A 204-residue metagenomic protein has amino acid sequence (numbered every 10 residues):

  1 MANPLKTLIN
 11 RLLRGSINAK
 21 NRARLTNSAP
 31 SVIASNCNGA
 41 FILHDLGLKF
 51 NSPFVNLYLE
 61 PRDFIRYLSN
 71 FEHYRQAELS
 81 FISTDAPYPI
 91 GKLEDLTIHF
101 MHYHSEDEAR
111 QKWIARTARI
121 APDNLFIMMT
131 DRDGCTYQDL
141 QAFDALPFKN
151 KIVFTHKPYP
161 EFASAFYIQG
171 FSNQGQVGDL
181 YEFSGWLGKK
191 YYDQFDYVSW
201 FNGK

Functional and structural regions predicted by a protein language model:
M1-N27: Membrane-proximal basic amphipathic "stem/tether" segments
S28-V32, P122-M128, F148-T155: Hydrophobic beta-strand segments of well-ordered beta-sheets in folded domains
I33-S83: Adenosine ribonucleotide-centric catalytic and binding domains
A34-N36, H102-H104, F126-D133, T155-K157: Structural motif
I98-R119: A short, well-structured beta->alpha microelement
A115-R116, Y137-F143: A short acidic, amphipathic alpha-helical/loop segment
I120, Q141-F148: Short, conserved loop/helix-junction motifs that constitute active-site signature segments in enzyme catalytic cores
H156-K204: Polybasic, proline/glycine-rich intrinsically disordered low-complexity segments
